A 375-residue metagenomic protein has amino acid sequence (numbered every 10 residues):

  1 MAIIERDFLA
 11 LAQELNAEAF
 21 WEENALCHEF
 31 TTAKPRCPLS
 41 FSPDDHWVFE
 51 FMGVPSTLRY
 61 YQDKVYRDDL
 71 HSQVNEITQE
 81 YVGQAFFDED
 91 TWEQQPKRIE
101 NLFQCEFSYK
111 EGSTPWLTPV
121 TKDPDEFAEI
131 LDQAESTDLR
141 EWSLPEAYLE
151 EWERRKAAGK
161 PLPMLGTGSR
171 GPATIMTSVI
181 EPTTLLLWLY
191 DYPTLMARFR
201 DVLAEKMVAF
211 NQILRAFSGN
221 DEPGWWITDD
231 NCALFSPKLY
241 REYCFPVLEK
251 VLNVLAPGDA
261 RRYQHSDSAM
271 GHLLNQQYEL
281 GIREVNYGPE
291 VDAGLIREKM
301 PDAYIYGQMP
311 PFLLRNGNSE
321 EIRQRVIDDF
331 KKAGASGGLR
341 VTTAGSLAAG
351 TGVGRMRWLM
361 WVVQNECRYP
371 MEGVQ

Functional and structural regions predicted by a protein language model:
M1-Q375: Catalytic cores of TIM-barrel enzymes
